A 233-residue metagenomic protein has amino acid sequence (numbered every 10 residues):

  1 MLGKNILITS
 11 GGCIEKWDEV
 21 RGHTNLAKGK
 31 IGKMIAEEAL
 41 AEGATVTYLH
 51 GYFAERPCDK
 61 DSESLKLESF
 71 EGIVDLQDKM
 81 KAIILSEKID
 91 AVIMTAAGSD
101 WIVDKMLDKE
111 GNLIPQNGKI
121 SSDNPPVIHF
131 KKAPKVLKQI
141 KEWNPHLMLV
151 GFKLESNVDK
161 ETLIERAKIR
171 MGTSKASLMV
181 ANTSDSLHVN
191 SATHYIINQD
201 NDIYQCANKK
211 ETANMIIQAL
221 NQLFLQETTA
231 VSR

Functional and structural regions predicted by a protein language model:
M1-R233: A cross-family phosphate/adenosyl-ligand binding-site feature
